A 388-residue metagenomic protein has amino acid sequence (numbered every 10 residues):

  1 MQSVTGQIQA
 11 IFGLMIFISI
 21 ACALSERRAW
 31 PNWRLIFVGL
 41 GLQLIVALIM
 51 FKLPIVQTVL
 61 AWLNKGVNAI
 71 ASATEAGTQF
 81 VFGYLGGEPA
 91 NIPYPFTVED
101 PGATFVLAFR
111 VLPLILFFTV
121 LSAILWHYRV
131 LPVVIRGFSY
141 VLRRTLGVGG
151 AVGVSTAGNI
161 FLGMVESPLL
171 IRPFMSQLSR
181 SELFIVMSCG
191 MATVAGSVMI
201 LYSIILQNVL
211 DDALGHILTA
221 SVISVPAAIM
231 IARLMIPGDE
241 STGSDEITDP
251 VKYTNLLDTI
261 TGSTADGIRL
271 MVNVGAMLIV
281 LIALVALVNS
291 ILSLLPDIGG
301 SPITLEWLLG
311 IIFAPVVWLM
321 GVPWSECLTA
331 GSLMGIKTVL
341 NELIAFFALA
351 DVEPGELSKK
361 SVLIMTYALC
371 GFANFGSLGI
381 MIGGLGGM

Functional and structural regions predicted by a protein language model:
S3-M15, F109-R110, I303-T304, M365-G376: Structural signature of hydrophobic alpha-helical transmembrane segments
G13-L24, G39-F51, I115-I124, A192-I204 (+4 more regions): Hydrophobic core segments of alpha-helical transmembrane domains in multi-pass membrane transport and ion-translocation
I49-E88, T242-D245, V288-I311, S325-A330: Interfacial/capping segments of alpha-helical transmembrane domains
S72-R144: Hydrophobic alpha-helical hairpins/lids featuring a short glycine-rich hinge
I135-L170, E240-T259, I303-L309, L333-T338: Juxtamembrane inter-helical linkers in multi-pass membrane proteins
R143-S203, A330-M388: Alpha-helical membrane segments and immediately flanking helix-loop junctions that form or couple to the substrate/ion
V222-L270: Long, contiguous bundles of hydrophobic transmembrane helices that form the permeation core of multi-pass
A265-P354: Transmembrane helical segments that form the transport core of multi-pass membrane transport proteins
